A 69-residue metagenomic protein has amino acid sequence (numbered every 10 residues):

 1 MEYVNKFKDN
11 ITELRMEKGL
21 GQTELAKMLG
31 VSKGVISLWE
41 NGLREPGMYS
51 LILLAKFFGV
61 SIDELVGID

Functional and structural regions predicted by a protein language model:
M1-E17: A short, Lys/Arg-rich alpha-helix, primarily the initiator
D9, G19-L20, P46-Y49: Residue-level signal for the short linker/turn that defines the boundary of a DNA-recognition helix
T12, M16, G30, N41-L43: Residue-level detection of the helix-turn-helix DNA-binding "recognition helix"
M16, K27, K56: Alpha-helical residues within the helix-turn-helix
G19-L38: Short alpha-helical DNA-recognition segment
Y49-E64: DNA major-groove recognition helix of helix-turn-helix/homeodomain DNA-binding modules
G67: Phosphate-coordinating loops and pocket residues in cytosolic domains that bind phosphorylated ligands
